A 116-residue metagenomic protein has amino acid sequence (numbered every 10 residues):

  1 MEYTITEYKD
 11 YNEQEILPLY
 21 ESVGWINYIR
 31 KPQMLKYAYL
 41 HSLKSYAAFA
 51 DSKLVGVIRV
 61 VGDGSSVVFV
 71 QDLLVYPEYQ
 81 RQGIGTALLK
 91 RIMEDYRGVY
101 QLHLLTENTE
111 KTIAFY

Functional and structural regions predicted by a protein language model:
M1-I29: Short amphipathic alpha-helix that is part of the acyltransferase structural core
Y8, L73-V75: Hydrophobic adenine-recognition pocket in adenosine-nucleotide-binding enzymes
K36, K44-I58: Conserved beta-hairpin
G62-V70, Q80: A conserved beta-turn-beta hairpin within the catalytic core of GNAT-like acetyltransferases that forms part
Y79, G83-L88: Conserved acetyl-CoA pyrophosphate-binding loop and the N-cap/start of the following alpha-helix in GNAT-like
A87-L102: Conserved acyl-CoA
G98-H103, N108-Y116: Conserved active-site alpha-helix within GNAT-family acetyltransferase domains
